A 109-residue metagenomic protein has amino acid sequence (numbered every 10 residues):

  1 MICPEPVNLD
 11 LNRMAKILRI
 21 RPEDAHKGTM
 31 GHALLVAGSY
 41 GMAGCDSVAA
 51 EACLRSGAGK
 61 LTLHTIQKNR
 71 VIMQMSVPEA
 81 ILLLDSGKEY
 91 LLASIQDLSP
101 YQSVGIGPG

Functional and structural regions predicted by a protein language model:
M1-G109: Small-residue (G/A/S/T)-rich helix-start motifs and N-terminal tracts that mark the onset
